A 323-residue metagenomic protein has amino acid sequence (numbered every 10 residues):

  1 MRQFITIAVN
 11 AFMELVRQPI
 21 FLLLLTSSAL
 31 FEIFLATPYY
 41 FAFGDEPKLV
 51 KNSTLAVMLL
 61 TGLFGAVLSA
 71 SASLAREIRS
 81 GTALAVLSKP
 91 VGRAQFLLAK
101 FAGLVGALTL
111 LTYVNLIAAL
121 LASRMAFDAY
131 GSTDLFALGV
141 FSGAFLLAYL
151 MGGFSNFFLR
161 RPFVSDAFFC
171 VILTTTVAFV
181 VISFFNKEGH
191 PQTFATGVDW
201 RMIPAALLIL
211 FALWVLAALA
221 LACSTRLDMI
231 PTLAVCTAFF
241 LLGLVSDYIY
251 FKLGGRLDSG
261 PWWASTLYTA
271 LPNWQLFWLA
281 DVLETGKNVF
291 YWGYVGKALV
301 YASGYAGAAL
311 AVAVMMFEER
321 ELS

Functional and structural regions predicted by a protein language model:
M1-L22: Aromatic- and glycine-rich beta-strand/loop motifs that create alpha-glucan
L24-A29, D166-T176, P231-G243: Central hydrophobic cores of alpha-helical transmembrane segments in multi-pass integral membrane proteins
L30-S73, L97-L221, T225, F251-K252 (+2 more regions): Secretory targeting signals
L63-A70, A83, L219, A238 (+2 more regions): Hydrophobic/aromatic residues in alpha-helical transmembrane segments
S73-V105, F317: Helix-loop-helix units of permease transmembrane domains in multi-pass membrane transporters, especially ABC
P231, E318-S323: Short cytosolic juxtamembrane segments of multi-pass membrane proteins
K252-L279: Juxtamembrane non-transmembrane "cap" segments at the membrane-aqueous interface of multi-pass membrane proteins
A270-Y301: Membrane-interfacial helix-loop-helix junctions in multi-pass membrane proteins
